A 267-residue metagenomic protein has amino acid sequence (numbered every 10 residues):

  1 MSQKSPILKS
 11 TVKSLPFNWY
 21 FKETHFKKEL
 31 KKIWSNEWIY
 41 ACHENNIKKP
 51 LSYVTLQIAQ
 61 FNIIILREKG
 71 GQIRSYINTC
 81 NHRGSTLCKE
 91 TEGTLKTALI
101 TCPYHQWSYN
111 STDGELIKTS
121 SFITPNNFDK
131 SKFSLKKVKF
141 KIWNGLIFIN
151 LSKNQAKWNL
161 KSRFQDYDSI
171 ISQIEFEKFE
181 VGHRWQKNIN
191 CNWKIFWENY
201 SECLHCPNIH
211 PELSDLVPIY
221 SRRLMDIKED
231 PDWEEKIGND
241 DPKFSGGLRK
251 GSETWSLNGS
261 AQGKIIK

Functional and structural regions predicted by a protein language model:
M1-F17, E177: Short, contiguous pre-domain boundary segments
M1-S5, T112, D166-S169: Short, flexible segments with low predicted structural confidence
L15-A59, I63: Non-catalytic accessory segments flanking enzyme active sites
W34-W38, S85, H205: Generic structural signal for secondary-structure transition and capping sites
Y40-A41, N46-K48, S121, P211-Y220: Short, charge- and proline-biased low-complexity linear segments that act as flexible interaction/docking motifs
I47-K153, K157-D166: Rieske [2Fe-2S] iron-sulfur-binding domain
Q72, N78, K141-I142, L146-K267: C-terminal catalytic domain of Rieske-type non-heme iron oxygenases
